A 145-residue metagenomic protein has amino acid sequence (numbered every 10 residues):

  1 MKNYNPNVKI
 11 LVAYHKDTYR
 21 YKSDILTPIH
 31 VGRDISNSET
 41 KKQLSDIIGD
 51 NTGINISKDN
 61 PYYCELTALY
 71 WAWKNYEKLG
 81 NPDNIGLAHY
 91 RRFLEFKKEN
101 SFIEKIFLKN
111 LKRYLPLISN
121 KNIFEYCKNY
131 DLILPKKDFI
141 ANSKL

Functional and structural regions predicted by a protein language model:
M1-L145: ER/Golgi luminal nucleotide-sugar-dependent glycosyltransferases, focusing on the catalytic module
